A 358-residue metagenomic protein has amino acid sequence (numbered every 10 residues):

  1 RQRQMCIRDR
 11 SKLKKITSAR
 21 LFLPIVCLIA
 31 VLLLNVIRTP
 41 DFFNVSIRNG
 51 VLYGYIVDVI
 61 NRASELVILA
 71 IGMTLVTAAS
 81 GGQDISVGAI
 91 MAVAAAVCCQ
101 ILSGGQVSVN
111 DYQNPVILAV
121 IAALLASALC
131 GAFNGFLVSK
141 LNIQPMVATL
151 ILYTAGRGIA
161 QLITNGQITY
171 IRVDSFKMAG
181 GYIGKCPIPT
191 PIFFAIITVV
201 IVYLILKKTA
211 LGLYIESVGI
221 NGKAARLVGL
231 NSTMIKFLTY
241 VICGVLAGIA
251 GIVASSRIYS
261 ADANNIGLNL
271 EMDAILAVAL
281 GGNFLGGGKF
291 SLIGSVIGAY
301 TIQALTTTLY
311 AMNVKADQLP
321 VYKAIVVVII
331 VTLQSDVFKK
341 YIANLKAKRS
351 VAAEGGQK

Functional and structural regions predicted by a protein language model:
R1-Q4, R8-L33, I37, I220-K223 (+2 more regions): Cytosolic-side transmembrane-helix boundaries in multi-pass membrane proteins
R8-L69, S108-V116, G356-K358: Membrane-interfacial amphipathic/re-entrant helices at transmembrane-helix boundaries
L23-I37, M73, A123-S127, Y153 (+6 more regions): Hydrophobic core segments of alpha-helical transmembrane domains in multi-pass membrane transport and ion-translocation
N35, L52-G105, V138-N142, V278-K289 (+1 more regions): Single transmembrane alpha-helix segments in multi-pass membrane proteins
V107-Y153, G298: Alpha-helical transmembrane segments within multi-pass membrane transporters and channels
P115-I117, I121, L129-C130, N134 (+1 more regions): Helix-loop-helix "hairpin" substructures at the membrane interface of multi-pass membrane proteins
L141, P145-K208, I235-L238, R257-G267 (+1 more regions): Transmembrane helix-bundle core of multi-pass membrane transporters and related energy-transducing complexes
A247, I258, D262-A324: Transmembrane alpha-helical segments in multi-pass inner-membrane proteins
